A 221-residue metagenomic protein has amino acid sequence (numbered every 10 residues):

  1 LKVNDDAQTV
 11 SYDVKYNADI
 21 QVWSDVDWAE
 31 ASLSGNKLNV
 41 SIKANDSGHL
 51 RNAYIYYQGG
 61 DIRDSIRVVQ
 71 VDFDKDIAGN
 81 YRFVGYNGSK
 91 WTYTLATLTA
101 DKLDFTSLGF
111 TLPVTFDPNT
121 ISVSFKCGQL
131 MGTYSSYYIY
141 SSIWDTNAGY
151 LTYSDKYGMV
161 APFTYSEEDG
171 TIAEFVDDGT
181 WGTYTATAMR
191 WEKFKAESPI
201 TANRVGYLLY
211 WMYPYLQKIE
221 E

Functional and structural regions predicted by a protein language model:
L1-D6: Short, solvent-exposed loop/linker segments at the N-terminal edge of repeated beta-sheet extracellular domains
T9-S41: Surface-exposed binding patches on compact interaction domains or structured appendages
S11, D19-Q21, N52, S65 (+2 more regions): Exposed beta-strand and adjacent loop surfaces of beta-rich binding modules that mediate intermolecular recognition
D25-D27, G60, Y86, N119: Change "in extracellular beta-sheet-rich domains … of secreted and cell-surface proteins" to "in beta-sheet-rich domains
G48-D61: A short beta-strand micro-motif common to beta-rich folds, especially ectodomain repeats
D61-F73: C-terminal edge beta-strand
K75-E221: Ser/Thr/Gly/Pro-rich, low-complexity flexible regions
